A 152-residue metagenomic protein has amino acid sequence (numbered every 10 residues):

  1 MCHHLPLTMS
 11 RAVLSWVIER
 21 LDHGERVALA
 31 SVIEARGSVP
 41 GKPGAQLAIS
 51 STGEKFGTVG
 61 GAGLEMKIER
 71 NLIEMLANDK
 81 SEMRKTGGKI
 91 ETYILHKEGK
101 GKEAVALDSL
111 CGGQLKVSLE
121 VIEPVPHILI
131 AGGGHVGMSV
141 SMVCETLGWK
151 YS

Functional and structural regions predicted by a protein language model:
C2-S152: Segments forming oxygen-rich coordination pockets for charged ligands
